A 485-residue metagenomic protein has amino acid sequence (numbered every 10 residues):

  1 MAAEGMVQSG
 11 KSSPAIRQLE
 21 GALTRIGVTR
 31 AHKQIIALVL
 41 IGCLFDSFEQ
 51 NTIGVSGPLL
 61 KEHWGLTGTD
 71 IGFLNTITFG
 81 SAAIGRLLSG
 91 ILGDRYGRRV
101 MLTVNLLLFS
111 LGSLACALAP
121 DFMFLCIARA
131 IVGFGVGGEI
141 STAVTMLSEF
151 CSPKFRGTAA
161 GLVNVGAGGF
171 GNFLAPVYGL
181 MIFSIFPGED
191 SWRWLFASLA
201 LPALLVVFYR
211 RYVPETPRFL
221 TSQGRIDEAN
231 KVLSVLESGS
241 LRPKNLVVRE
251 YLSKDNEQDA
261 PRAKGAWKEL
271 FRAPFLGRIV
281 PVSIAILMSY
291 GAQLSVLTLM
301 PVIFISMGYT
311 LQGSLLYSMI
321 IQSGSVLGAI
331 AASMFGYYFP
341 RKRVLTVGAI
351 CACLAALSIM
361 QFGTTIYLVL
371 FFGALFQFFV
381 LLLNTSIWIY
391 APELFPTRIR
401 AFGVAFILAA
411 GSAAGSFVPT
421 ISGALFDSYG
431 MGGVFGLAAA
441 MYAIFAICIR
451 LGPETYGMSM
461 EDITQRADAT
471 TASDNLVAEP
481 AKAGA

Functional and structural regions predicted by a protein language model:
M1-A485: Transmembrane-helix signature of 12-pass secondary carriers
